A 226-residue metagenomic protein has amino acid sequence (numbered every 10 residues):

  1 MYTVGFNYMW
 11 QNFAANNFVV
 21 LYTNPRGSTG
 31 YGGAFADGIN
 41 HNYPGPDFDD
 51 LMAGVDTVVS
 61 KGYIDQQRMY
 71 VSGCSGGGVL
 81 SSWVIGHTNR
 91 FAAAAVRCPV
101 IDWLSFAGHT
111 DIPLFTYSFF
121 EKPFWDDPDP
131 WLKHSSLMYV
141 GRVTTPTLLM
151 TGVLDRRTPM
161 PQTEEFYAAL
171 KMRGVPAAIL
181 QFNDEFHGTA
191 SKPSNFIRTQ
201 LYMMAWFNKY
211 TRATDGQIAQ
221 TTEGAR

Functional and structural regions predicted by a protein language model:
M1-R226: Serine-hydrolase catalytic core recognition
